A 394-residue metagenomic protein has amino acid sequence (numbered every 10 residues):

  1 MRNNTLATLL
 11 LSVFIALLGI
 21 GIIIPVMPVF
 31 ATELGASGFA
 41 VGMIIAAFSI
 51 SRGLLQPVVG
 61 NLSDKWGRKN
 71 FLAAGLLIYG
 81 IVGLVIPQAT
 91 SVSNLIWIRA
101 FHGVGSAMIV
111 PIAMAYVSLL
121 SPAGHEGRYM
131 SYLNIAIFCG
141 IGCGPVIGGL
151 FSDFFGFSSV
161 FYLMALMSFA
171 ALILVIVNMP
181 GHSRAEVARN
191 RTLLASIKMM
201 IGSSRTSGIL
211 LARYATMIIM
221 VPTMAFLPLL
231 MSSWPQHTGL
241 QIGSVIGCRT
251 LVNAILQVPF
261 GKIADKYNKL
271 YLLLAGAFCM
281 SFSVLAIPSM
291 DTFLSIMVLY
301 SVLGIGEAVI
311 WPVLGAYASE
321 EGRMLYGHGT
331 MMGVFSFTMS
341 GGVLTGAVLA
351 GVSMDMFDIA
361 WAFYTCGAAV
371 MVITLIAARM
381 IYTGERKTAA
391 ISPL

Functional and structural regions predicted by a protein language model:
M1-R2, P180-L210, L394: Juxtamembrane intracellular "pre-TM" segments in multi-pass secondary transporters
V26-G38, A225-L240: Short amphipathic helix-loop junctions that connect adjacent transmembrane helices in Major Facilitator Superfamily/SLC
G35, G67, Q88-N94, Q236 (+2 more regions): Helix-breaking motifs and short loop linkers at transmembrane-helix boundaries and internal kinks in secondary membrane
S49-P57, I141-G142, T250-V258, V343-L344: Residue-level signature of mid-helix packing/kink "hotspots" within the transmembrane helices of 12-pass Major
L77-T90, C279-D291: C-terminal ends and interior cores of transmembrane alpha-helices in multi-pass membrane transporters/permeases
I98-I137: Cytoplasmic helix-loop-helix junction between adjacent transmembrane helices in 12-TM secondary transporters
M108-S121, V309-R323: Intracellular juxtamembrane helix-capping segments at the cytosolic ends of symmetry-related transmembrane helices
L166-R184, I376-I381: C-terminal membrane-cytosol helix-exit motif in multi-pass small-molecule transporters
